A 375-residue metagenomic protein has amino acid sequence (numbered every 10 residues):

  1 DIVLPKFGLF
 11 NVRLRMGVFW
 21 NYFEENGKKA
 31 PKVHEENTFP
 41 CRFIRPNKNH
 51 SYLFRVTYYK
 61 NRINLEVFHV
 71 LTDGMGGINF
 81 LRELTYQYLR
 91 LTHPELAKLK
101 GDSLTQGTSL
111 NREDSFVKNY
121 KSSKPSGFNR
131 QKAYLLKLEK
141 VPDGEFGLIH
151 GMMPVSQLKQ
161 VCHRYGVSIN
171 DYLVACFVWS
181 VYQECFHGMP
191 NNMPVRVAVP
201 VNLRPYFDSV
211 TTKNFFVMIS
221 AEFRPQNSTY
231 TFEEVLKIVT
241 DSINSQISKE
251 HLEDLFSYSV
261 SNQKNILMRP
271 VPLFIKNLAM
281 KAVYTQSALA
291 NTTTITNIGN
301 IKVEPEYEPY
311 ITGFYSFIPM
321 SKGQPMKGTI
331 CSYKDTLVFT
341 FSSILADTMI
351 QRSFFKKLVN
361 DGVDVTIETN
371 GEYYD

Functional and structural regions predicted by a protein language model:
D1-S109, K159-H163, N170-M193, I301 (+1 more regions): Non-catalytic N-terminal regions of enzymes
I2, K6-K29, L99-M152, V199 (+1 more regions): Short amphipathic alpha-helices and their capping loops
G17-E36, S51, V141-H150, D208-I243 (+1 more regions): Acyl/amide activation-and-transfer machinery of modular secondary-metabolite enzymes
K48-H50, S115-S123, K140-L148, Q157 (+2 more regions): Recognition helices and adjacent regulatory flanks at domain boundaries
L148, F215-I301, E306: Helical lid/core segments from catalytic subdomains that handle acyl or acyl-like groups
L148-S228, E233, K237: Long, internal scaffold/assembly segments composed of regular secondary structure
R196-P200, F256-N262, Y373-D375: A glycine-rich phosphate-binding loop feature that marks nucleotide/adenosyl-phosphate handling sites
A198-P200, T296, T340: Short beta-strand segments
